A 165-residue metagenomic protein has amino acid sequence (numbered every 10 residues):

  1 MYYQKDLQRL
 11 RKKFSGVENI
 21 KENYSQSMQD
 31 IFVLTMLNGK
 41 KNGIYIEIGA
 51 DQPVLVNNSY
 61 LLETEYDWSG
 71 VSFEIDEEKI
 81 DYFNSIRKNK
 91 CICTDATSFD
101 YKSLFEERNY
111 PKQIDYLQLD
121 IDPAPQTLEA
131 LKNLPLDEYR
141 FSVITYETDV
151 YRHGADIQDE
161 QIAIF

Functional and structural regions predicted by a protein language model:
M1-E22: Membrane-proximal basic amphipathic "stem/tether" segments
Y2, M28, T94-F99, I121 (+1 more regions): Short coil/turn linker and secondary-structure boundary residues
R11-K12, N38-G39, N57-N58, E138-V143: A short alpha-helix capping/helix-coil boundary motif
K13, M36, L104, I164: Residues that form generic nucleotide/phosphate-binding pockets
I20-S103, V150: SAM cofactor-binding core of SAM-dependent methyltransferases, primarily the Rossmann-like beta-alpha-beta module
Y60-L61, Y66-S69, Y82, N89 (+2 more regions): Conserved acidic-Pro-Pro-aromatic motif
L104-Y110: Conserved amphipathic alpha-helix within the SDR
